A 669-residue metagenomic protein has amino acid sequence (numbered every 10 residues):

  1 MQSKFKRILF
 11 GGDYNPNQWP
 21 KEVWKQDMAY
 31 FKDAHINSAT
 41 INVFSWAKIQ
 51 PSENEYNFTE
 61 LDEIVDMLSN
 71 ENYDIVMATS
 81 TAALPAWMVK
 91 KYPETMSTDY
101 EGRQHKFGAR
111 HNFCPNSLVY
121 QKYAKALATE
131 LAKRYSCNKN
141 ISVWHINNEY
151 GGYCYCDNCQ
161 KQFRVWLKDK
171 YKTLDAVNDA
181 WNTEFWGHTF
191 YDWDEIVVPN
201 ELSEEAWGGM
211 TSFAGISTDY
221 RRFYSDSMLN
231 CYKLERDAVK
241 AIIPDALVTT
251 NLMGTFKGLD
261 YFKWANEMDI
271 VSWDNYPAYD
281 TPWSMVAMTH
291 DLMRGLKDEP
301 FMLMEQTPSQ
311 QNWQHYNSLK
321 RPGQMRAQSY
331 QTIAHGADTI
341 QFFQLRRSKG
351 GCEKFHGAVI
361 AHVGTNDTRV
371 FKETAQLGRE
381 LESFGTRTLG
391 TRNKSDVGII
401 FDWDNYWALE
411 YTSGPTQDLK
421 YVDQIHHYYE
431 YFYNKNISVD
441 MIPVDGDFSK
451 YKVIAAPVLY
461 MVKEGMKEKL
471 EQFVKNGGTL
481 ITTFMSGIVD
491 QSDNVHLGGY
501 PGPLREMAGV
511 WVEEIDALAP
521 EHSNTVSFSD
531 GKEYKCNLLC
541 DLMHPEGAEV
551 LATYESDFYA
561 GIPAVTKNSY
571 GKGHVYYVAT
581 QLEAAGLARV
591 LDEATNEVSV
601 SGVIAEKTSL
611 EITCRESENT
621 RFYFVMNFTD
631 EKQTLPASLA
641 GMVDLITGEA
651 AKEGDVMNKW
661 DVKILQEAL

Functional and structural regions predicted by a protein language model:
M1-V23, M28-S38: An acidic-aromatic substrate-binding cleft motif
K6-I8, H35-N37, S69-I75, C137-S142 (+6 more regions): Short, well-ordered coil/turn segments that N-cap beta-strands
L9-W19, F44-T59, K106-K125, N147-C154 (+6 more regions): The substrate-binding groove and active-site-proximal loops of carbohydrate-active enzymes, especially glycoside
G12, F31, A39, L68 (+9 more regions): Conserved, mostly hydrophobic/aromatic
Q18-D33, A124-E130, L252-W264, R321-S329: Short, acidic/polar
Q26-K32, T40-R103, A132, E235-I242 (+1 more regions): Aromatic-lined substrate-binding rim segments of carbohydrate-active enzymes
G102-I270, D274-D291: Polysaccharide-binding and catalytic clefts of secreted carbohydrate-active enzymes
I196-N200, K233, D245, G254 (+2 more regions): Carbohydrate-binding surfaces of carbohydrate-active enzymes
